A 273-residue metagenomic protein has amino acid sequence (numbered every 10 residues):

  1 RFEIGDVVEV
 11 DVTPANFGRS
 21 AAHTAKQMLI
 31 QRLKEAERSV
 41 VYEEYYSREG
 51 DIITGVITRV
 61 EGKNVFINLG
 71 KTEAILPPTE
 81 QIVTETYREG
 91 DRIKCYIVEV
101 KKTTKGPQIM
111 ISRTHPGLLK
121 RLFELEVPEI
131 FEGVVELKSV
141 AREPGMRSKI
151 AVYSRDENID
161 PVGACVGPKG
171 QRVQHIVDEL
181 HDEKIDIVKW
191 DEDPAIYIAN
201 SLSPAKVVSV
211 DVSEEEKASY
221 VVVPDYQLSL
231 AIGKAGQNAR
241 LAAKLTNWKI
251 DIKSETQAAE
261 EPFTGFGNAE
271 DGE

Functional and structural regions predicted by a protein language model:
R1-E273: RNA-contacting regions in translation and RNA-metabolism proteins, encompassing KH/S1 modules where present
